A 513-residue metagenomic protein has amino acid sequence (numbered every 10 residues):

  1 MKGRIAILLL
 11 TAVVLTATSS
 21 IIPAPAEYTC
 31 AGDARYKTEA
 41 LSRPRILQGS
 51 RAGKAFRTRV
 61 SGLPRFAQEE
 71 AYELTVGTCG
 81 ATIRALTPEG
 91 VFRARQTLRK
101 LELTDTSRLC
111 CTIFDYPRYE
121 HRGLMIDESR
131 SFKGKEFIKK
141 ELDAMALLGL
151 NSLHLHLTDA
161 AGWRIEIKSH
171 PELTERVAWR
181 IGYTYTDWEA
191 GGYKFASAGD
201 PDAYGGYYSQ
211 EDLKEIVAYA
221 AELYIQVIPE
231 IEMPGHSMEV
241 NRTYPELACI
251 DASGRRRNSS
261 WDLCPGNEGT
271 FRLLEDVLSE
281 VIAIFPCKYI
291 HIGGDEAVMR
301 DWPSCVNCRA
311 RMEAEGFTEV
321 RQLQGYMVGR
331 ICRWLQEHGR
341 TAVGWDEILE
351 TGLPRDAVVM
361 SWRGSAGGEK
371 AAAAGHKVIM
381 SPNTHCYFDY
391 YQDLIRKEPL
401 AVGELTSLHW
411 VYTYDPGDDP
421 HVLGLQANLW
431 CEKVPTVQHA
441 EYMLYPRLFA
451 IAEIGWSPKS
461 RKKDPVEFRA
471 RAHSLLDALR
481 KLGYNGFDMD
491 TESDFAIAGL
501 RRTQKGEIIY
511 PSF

Functional and structural regions predicted by a protein language model:
K2-A12, T16-R122, T341-L349, L353 (+2 more regions): Acidic, contiguous N-terminal accessory segments
P23-A24, A67-Y289, R330, W334 (+2 more regions): Feature activates predominantly on carbohydrate-active enzymes
E70, E230-E232, E296, E347 (+1 more regions): Acidic-residue sensor for enzyme active/binding pockets
F132-G134, A160-E166, P234-V240, H291 (+5 more regions): Flexible loop/turn segments at secondary-structure boundaries
F137-K140, Y208-E215, G269-D276, Q322-R330 (+5 more regions): Generic recognition of stable, solvent-exposed alpha-helical segments in well-folded globular domains
V240-E246, I250-A357, W362-A374: Active-site neighborhood of glycoside hydrolase catalytic domains
A342-E347, G352-A357, R363-F513: Flexible, acidic glycine-rich loops studded with aromatic residues
